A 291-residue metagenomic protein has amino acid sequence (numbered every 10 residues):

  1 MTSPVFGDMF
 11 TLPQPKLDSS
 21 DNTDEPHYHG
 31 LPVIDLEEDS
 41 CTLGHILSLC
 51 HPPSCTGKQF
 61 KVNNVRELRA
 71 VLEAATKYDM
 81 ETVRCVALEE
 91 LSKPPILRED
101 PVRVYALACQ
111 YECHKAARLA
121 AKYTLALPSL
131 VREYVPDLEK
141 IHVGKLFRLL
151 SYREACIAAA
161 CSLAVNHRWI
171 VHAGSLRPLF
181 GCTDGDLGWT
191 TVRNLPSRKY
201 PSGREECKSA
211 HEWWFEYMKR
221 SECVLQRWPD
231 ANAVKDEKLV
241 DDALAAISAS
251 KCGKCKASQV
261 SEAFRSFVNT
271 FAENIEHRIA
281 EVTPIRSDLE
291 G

Functional and structural regions predicted by a protein language model:
M1-F60, S209, W213-G291: BTB/POZ (also called T1 in voltage-gated K+ channels) oligomerization domain detector
V5, V33, V62-V65, V71 (+16 more regions): Extended aliphatic helical segments
T23-E25, P32, E38, E67-R69 (+3 more regions): Generic structural signal for short, flexible, solvent-exposed coil/loop and linker residues
H45-K140: Post-BTB helical module
A70, A74-A75, A87, A106-A108 (+12 more regions): A sequence-composition feature that detects small, non-aromatic residues
S129-K235: Long, charge-rich C-terminal accessory regions
